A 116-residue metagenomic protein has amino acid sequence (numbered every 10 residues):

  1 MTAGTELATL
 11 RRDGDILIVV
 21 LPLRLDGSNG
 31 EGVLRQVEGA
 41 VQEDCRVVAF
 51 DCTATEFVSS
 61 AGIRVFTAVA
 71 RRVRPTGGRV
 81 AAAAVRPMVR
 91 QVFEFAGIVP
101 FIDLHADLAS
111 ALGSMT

Functional and structural regions predicted by a protein language model:
M1-T5, E43-V48, D107: Short, charge-rich amphipathic segments
M1-V20: Short beta-strand/loop segment at the start of cytosolic alpha/beta domains
R24-I102: Amphipathic alpha-helical interaction surfaces in cytosolic regulatory modules
D103-T116: A charged, well-structured terminal subsegment
